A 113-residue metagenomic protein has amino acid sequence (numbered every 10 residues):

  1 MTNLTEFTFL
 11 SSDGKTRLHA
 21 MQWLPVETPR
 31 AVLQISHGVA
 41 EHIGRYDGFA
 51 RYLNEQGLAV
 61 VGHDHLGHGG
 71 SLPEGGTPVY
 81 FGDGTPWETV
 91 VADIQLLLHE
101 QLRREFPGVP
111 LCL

Functional and structural regions predicted by a protein language model:
M1-E27: N-terminal cap/lid segment of alpha/beta-hydrolase-fold proteins
R30-Q34, P110: Alpha/beta-hydrolase fold active-site loops
L33-E41: Active-site glycine-rich loops that stabilize anionic/oxyanionic intermediates across multiple enzyme folds
S36, V60, P86: Active-site-proximal cofactor/substrate-binding loop regions of enzyme domains
E41, D47-G48, E55, T89 (+1 more regions): Alpha-helical macromolecular-interaction surfaces
R45-G76: Conserved alpha/beta-hydrolase
G82-R104: Alpha/beta-hydrolase active-site loop
E105-L113: Alpha/beta-hydrolase fold nucleophile elbow
